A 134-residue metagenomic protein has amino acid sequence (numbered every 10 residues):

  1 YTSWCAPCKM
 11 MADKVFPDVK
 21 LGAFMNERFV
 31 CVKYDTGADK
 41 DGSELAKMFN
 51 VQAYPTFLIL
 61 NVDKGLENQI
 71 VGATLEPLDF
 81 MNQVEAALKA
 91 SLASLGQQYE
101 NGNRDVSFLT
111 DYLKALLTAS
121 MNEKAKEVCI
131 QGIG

Functional and structural regions predicted by a protein language model:
Y1, M11-D41, I59-L60: Thiol-based oxidoreductase modules, predominantly thioredoxin-like and allied folds used for disulfide exchange
Y1-W4, A53: Short pre-active-site segment immediately N-terminal to redox-active cysteine/selenocysteine motifs in thiol-based
P7-C8: Short, cysteine/histidine-rich loop/knuckle motifs that typically chelate Zn2+
K40-A53: Structural alpha/beta surface segment adjacent to cysteine/selenocysteine redox centers across thiol/disulfide enzymes
V51-L95: Non-catalytic, surface beta->alpha helical segment in thiol-disulfide oxidoreductase systems
A87-G134: Non-globular targeting/processing and membrane-anchoring segments
